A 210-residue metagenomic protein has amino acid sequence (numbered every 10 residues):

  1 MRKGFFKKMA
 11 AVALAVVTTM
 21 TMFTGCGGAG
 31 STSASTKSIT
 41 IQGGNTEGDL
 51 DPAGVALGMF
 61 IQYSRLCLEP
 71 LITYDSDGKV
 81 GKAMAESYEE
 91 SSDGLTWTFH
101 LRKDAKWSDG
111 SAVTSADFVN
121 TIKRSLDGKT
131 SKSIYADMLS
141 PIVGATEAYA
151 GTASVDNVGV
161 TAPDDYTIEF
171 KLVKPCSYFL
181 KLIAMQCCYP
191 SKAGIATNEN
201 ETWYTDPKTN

Functional and structural regions predicted by a protein language model:
M1-I39, P52, K79, A116: Short, low-complexity disordered leader/linker segments with a strong preference for bacterial N-terminal type II
Q42-S92: N-terminal lobe/hinge region of extracytoplasmic solute-binding protein
Q62, L66, D75, K79 (+6 more regions): Extracytoplasmic/secreted proteins, especially bacterial periplasmic and envelope-associated proteins
I72, S76, K106, K123-S131 (+3 more regions): Sec-exported extracytoplasmic/periplasmic mature domains
E86-D137, E169: Aromatic- and charge-enriched surface segment that lines or borders ligand/interaction sites
S92, A162-D164: Residue-level recognition of beta-strand termini and adjacent short loop/turns
C176, I183-N210: Gly/Pro-rich hinge or "lid" segments in bacterial periplasmic/extracellular proteins
